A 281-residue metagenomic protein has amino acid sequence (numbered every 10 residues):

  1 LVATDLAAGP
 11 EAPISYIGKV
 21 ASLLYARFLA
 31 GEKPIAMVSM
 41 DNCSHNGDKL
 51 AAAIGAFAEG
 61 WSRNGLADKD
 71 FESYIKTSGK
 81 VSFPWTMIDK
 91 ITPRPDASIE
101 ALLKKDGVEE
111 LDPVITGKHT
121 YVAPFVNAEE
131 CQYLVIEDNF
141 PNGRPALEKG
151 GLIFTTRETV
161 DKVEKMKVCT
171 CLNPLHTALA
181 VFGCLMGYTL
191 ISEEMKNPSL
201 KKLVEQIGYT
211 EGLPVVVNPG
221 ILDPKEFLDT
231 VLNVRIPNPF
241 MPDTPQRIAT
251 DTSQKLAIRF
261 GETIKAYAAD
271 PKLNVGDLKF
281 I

Functional and structural regions predicted by a protein language model:
L1-I281: Substrate/ligand-engaging "lid" and interaction regions
